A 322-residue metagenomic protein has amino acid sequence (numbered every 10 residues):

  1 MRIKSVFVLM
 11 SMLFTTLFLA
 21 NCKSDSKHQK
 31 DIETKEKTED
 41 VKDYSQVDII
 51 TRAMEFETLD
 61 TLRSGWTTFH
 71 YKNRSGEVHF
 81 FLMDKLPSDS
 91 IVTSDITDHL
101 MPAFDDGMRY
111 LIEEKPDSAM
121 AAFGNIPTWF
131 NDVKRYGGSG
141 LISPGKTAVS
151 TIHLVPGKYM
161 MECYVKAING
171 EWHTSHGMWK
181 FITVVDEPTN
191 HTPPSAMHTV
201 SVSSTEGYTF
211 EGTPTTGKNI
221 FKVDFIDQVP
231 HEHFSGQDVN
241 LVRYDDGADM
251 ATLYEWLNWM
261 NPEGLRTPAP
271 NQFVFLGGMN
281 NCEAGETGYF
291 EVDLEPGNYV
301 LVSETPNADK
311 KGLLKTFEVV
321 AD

Functional and structural regions predicted by a protein language model:
M1-V8: Bacterial N-terminal signal peptides that target proteins for export
S11, T15-T16: Classical Sec-dependent N-terminal signal peptides that target proteins to the secretory pathway
F18-N21: C-terminal motif of bacterial Sec signal peptides marking the signal peptidase cleavage site
K23-K42: Short, low-complexity, disordered segments immediately C-terminal to signal peptides in bacterial exported proteins
V41-L82, G124-T216, F221-F234, V239 (+1 more regions): Extracellular/periplasmic metallocenter environments
P87-D89, V239: Structured recognition/catalytic domains enriched at protein termini, typified by the LPMO catalytic fold at the mature
T93-L154, D246-L294: Extracytoplasmic beta-sandwich strand-turn segments characteristic of Greek-key/jelly-roll folds
